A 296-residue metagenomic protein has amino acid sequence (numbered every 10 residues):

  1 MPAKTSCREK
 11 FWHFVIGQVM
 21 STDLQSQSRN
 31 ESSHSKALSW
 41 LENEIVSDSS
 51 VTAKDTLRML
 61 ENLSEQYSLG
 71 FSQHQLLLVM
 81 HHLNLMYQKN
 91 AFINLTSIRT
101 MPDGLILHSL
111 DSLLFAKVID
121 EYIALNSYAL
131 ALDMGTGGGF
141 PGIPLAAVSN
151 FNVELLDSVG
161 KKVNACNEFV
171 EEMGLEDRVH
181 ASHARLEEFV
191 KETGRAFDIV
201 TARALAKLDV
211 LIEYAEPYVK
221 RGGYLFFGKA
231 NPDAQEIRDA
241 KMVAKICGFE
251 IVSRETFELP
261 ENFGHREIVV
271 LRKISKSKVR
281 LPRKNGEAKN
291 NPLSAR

Functional and structural regions predicted by a protein language model:
F11, T22-N30, S35-D48, T52-N126 (+1 more regions): Class I SAM-dependent transferase core
M86, L145, K229, L271: Residue-level signal for inorganic ion chemistry
D111-A204, I212: Conserved SAM/SAH cofactor-binding pocket of Class I
V219-K220: Helix-to-beta-strand junctions that scaffold the AdoMet/dcAdoMet cofactor pocket in Class I SAM-dependent enzymes
G223-A230: Conserved beta-strand signature within the Rossmann-like core of class I S-adenosyl-L-methionine
A230-A234, L259: Short "lid" loop at the C-terminus of a central beta-strand within the Rossmann-like core of SAM-dependent
R238-R296: SAM/dcSAM-binding transferase cores
